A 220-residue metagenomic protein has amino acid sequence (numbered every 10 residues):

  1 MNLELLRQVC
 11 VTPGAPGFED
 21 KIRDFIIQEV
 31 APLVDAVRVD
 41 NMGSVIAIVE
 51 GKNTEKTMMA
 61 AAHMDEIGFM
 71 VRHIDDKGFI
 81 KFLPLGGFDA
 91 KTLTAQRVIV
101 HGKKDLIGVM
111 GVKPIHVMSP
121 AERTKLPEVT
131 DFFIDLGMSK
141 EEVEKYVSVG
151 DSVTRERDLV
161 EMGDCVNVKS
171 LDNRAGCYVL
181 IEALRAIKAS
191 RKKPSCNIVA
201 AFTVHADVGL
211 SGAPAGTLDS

Functional and structural regions predicted by a protein language model:
M1-S220: N-terminal hydrophobic/helix-forming segments and targeting peptides
